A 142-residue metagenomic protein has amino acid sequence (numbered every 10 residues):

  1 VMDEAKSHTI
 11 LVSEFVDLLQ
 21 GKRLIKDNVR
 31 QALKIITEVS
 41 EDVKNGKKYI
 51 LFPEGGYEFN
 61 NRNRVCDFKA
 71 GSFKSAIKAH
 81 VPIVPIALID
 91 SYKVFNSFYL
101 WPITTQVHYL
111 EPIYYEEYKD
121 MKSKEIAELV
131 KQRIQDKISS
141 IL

Functional and structural regions predicted by a protein language model:
V1-V29: Catalytic core of membrane glycerolipid acyltransferases/transacylases, capturing the structured, soluble-facing
A32: Glycine-rich anion/phosphate-binding loops
I35-L142: Non-catalytic C-terminal accessory region of glycerolipid acyltransferases and related lyso-lipid remodeling enzymes
